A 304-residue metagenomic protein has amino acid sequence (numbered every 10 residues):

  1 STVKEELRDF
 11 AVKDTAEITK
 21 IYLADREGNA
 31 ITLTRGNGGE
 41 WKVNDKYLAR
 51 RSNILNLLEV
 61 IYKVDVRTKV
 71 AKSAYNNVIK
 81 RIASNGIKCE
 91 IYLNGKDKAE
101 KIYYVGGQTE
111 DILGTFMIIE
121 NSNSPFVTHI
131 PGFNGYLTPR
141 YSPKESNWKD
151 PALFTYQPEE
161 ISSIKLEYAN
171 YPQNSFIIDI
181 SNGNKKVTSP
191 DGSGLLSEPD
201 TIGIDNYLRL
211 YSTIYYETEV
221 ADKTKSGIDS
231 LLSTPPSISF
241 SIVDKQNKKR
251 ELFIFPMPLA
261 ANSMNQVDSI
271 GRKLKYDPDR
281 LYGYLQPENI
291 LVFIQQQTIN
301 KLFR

Functional and structural regions predicted by a protein language model:
S1-R304: Soluble, acidic/polar mature domains that operate outside membranes
